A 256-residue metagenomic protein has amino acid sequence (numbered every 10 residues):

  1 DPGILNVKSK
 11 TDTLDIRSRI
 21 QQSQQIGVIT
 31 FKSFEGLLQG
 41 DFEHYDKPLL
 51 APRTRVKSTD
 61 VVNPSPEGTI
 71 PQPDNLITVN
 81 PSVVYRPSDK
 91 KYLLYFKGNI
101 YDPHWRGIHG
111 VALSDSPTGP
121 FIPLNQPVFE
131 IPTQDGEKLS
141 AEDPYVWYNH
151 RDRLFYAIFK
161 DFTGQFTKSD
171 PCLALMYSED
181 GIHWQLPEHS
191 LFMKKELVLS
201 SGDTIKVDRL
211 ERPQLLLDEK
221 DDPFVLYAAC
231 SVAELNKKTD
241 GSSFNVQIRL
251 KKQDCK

Functional and structural regions predicted by a protein language model:
D1-K256: Carbohydrate-active catalytic/glycan-binding domains of CAZyme proteins, especially the secreted or lumenal ectodomains
